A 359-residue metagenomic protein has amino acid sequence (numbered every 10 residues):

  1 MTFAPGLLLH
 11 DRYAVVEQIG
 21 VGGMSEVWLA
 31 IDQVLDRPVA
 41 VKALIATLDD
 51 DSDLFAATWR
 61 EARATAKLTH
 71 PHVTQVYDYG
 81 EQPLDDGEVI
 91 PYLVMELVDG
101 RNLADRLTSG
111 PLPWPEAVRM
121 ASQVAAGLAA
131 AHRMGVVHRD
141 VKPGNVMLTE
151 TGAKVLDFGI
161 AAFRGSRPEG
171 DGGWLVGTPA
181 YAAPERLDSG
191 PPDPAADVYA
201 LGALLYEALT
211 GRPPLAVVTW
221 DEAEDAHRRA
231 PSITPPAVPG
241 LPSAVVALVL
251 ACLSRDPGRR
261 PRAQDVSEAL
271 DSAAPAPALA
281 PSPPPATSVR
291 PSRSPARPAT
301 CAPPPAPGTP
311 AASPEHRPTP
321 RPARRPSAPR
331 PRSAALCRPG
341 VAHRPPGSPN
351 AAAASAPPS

Functional and structural regions predicted by a protein language model:
V15-G22, V27: Protein kinase glycine-rich loop
I45-K67: AlphaC helix of the eukaryotic protein kinase fold
Y79: Activation-segment/catalytic-loop signature of the eukaryotic protein kinase fold
D86-N102, R106: Conserved short submotifs of the Hanks-type protein kinase catalytic core that shape the nucleotide-binding pocket
M120-A121: Activation segment signature within eukaryotic-like protein kinase domains
V124-V136: Protein kinase catalytic-loop region centered on the HRD/HxD motif
D197: Conserved catalytic-loop aspartate of Hanks-type protein kinases
